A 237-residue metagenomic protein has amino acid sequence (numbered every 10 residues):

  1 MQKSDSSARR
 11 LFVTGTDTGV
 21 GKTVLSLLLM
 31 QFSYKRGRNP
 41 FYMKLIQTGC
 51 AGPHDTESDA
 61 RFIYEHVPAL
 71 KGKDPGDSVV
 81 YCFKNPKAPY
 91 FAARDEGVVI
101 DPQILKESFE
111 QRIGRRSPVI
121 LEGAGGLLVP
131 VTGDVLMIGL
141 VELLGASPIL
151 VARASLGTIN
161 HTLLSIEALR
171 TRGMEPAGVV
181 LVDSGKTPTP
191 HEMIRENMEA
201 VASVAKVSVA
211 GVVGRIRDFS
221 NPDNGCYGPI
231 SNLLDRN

Functional and structural regions predicted by a protein language model:
Q2, E167-N237: C-terminal lobe/tail of nucleotide-utilizing enzymes
S6-F12: Extreme N-terminal starter segment of soluble prokaryotic enzymes
R10, V24-V99, Q103, E110-Q111: N-terminal phosphate/diphosphate-binding loop that engages ATP/GTP or pyrophosphate donors across diverse enzyme folds
V20-G21: Conserved glycine(s) of the Walker
K44, I149-A152, A177-D183: Short internal beta-strands
L105, F109-T132: Switch II (G3) loop of P-loop NTPases
T132-A154: Inter-motif core of Ras-like GTPase G domains
